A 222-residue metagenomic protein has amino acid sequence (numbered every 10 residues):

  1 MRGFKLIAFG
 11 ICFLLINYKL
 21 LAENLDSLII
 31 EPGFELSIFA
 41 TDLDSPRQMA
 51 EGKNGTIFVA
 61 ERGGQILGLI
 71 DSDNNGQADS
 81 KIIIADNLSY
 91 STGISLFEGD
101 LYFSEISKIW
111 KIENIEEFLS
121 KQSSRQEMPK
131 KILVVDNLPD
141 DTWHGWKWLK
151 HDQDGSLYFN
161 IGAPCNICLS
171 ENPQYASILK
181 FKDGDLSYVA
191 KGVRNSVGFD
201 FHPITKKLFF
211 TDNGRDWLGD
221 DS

Functional and structural regions predicted by a protein language model:
M1-L6: Positively charged n-region of N-terminal signal peptides that target proteins for export
A8-N17: Bacterial N-terminal signal peptides
A22-S222: Beta-propeller domains with acidic blade repeats across secreted/periplasmic ectodomains and cytosolic WD/CNH propellers
